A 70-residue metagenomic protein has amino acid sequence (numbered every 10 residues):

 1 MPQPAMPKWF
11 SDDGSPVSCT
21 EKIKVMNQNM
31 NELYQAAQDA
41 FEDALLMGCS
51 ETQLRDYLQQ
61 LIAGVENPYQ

Functional and structural regions predicted by a protein language model:
M1-Y34, Q38, G64, P68: N-terminal acidic leader/helix
A36-N67: Short, charge-rich amphipathic interface segments used for partner binding and complex assembly
